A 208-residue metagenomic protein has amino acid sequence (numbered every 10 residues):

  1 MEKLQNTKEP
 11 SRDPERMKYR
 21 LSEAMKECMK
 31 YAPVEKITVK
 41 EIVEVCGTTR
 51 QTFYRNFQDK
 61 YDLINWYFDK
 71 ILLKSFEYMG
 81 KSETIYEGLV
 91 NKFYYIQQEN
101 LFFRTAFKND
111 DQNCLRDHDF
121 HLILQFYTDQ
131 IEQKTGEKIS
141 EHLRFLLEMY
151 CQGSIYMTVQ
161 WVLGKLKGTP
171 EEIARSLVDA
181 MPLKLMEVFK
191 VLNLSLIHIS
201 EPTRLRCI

Functional and structural regions predicted by a protein language model:
M1-A32, K36, E41: Basic, helix-initiating cap at the start of DNA-binding domains
L21, K40-V45, F53, I96: Append "Primarily bacterial transcriptional regulators
K36, T52, D59-I64: Short amphipathic alpha-helical segment with a characteristic S/N-K-E followed by hydrophobic residues
G47-F57, S154: Short hydrophobic/aromatic patch on the recognition helix
Y67-K74: Short, basic, alpha-helical segments at the C-terminal edge of helix-turn-helix-like DNA-binding modules
E77-R104: Hydrophobic alpha-helical connector segments
D111-Y156, D179, M186: Amphipathic alpha-helical packing segments from all-alpha helical-bundle domains
I197-I208: Single conserved hydrophobic/aromatic residue that forms the stacking wall/gate of nucleotide- or nucleobase-binding
